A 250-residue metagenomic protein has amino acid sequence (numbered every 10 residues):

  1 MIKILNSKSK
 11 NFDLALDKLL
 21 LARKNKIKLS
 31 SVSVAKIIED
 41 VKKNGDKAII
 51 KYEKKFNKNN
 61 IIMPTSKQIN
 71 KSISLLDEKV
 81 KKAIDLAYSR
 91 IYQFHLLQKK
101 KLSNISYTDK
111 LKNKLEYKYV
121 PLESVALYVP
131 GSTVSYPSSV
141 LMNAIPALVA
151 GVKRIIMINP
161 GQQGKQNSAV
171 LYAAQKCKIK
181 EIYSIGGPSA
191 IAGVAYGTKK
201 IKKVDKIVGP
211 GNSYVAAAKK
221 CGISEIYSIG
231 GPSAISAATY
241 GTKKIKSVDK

Functional and structural regions predicted by a protein language model:
M1-E123: N-terminal Rossmann-like NAD(P)+-binding subdomain of aldehyde/semialdehyde dehydrogenases
R23, I38, P130-V134, I155-G161 (+3 more regions): Flexible, glycine/proline-enriched loop segments at strand-loop-helix junctions that form or flank small-ligand binding
L29-V32, K36, N44-K47, K79-K82 (+11 more regions): Conserved active-site and cofactor/substrate-binding residues in soluble primary-metabolism enzymes
K36, D40, K51, A83-L86 (+6 more regions): Alpha-helical scaffold segments in soluble metabolic enzymes
N57-K58, Q163-G164, A190-I191: Short secondary-structure capping/turn micro-motifs that flank functional sites
T108-Y172: Conserved small-residue-rich beta-alpha loop and adjacent elements that most often cradle the phosphate/pyrophosphate
P121-P130, A174-C177, T198-I201, G222: Glycine/charged-rich beta-loop-alpha catalytic/anionic-binding loops adjacent to active sites
K178-K250: Conserved NAD(P)+-binding/catalytic subdomain of aldehyde/semialdehyde dehydrogenases
